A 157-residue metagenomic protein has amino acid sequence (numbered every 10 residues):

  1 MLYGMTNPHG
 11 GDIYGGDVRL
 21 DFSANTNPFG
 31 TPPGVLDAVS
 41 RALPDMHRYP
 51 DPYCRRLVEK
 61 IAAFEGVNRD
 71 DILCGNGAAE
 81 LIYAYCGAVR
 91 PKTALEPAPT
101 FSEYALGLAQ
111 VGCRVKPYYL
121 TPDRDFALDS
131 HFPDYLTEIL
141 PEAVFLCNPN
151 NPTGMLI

Functional and structural regions predicted by a protein language model:
M1-R48, L140, L146: N-terminal "arm"/small-domain region of PLP-dependent enzymes with the aminotransferase-like
F22, Y49, G75, Y118: Hydrophobic residues at beta-strand termini and immediately following loops that shape nucleotide-binding pockets
P33-L36, R55-V58, S102-A105: Short, surface-exposed alpha-helical segments at coil->helix boundaries
D37, R41, A63, Y83 (+2 more regions): Short, well-ordered alpha-helices that flank and scaffold nucleotide-derived cofactor binding pockets
L43, P50, R55-L57: A glycine-rich beta-to-alpha transition motif near the start of alpha/beta enzyme domains, typified by
C54-A94: Phosphate-binding glycine-rich loop
G87-L146, M155-L156: PLP-dependent aminotransferase-like
